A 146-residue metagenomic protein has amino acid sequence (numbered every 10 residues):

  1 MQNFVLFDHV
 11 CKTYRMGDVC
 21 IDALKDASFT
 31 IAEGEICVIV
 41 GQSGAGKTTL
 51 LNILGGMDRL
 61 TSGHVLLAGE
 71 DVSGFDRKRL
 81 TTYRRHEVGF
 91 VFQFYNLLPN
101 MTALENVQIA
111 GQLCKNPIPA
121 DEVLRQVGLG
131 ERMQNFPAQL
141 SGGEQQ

Functional and structural regions predicted by a protein language model:
Q2-Q146: ABC family nucleotide-binding domain
